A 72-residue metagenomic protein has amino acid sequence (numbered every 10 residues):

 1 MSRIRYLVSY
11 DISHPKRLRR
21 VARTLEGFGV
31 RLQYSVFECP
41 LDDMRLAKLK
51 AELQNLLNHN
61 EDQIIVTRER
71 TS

Functional and structural regions predicted by a protein language model:
M1-L7, S13-S72: Basic nucleic-acid-binding interfaces
